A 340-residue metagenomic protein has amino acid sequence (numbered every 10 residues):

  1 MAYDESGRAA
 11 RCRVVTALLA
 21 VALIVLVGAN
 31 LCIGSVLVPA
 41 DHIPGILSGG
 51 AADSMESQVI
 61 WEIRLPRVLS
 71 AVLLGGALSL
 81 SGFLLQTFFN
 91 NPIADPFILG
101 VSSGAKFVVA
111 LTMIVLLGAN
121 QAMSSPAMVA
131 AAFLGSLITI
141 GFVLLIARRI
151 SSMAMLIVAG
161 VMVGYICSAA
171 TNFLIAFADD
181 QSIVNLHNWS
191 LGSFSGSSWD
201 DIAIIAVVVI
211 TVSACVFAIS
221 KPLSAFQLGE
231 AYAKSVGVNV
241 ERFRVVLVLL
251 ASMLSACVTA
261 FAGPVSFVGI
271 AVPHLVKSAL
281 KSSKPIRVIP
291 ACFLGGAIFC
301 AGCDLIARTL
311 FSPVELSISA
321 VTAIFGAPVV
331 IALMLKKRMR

Functional and structural regions predicted by a protein language model:
M1-R340: Alpha-helical transmembrane segments in inner-membrane proteins
